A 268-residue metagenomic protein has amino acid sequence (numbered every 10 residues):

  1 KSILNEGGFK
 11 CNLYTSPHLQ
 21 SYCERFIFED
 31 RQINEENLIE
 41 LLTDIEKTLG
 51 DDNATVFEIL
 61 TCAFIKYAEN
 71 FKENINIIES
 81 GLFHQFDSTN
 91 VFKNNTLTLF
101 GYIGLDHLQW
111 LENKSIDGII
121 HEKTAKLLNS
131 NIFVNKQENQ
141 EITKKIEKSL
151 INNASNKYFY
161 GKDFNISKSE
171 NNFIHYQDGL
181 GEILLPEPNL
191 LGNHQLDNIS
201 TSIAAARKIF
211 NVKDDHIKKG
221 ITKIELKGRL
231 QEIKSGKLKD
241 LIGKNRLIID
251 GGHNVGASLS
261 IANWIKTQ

Functional and structural regions predicted by a protein language model:
S2-E6, S149, W264: Rossmann-fold NAD(P)-dependent oxidoreductase module
E6-K93, L105, Q109-N113: ATP-dependent carboxylate-amine ligase catalytic core
Y14-S16, N135-Q137, S149-S169, N189-N193 (+4 more regions): Beta-strand->loop->alpha-helix junctions that form or flank phosphate-binding loops in nucleotide-handling enzymes
A63-W110, T143-L184: Extended acidic/charged loop-beta regions that coordinate divalent cations and stabilize anionic phosphate/carboxylate
F71-I75, S80, D87-L99, G104-L108 (+2 more regions): Nucleotide phosphate-binding/pyrophosphate-handling subdomain across enzymes that bind or process nucleotide phosphates
L97-Y102, N129-N135: Conserved beta-strand/loop subsegment of P-loop NTPase cores
N113-H121: Glycine-rich S-adenosyl-L-methionine
I120-L128: Membrane-proximal helix-turn-helix segments that form the acceptor-binding/catalytic region of lipid-linked
